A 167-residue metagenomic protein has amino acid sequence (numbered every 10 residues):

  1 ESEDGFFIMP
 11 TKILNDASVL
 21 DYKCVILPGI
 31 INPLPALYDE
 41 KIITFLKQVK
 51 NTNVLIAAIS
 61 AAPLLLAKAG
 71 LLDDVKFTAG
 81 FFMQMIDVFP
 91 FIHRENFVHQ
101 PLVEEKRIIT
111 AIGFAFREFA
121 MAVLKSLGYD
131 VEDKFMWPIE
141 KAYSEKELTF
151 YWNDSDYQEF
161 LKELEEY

Functional and structural regions predicted by a protein language model:
E1-D4: Membrane-interfacial amphipathic helices and adjacent loop/beta segments that form the lipid-substrate binding surface
F6-A57, A61-Y167: Active-site-adjacent pocket-lining segments in enzyme domains
